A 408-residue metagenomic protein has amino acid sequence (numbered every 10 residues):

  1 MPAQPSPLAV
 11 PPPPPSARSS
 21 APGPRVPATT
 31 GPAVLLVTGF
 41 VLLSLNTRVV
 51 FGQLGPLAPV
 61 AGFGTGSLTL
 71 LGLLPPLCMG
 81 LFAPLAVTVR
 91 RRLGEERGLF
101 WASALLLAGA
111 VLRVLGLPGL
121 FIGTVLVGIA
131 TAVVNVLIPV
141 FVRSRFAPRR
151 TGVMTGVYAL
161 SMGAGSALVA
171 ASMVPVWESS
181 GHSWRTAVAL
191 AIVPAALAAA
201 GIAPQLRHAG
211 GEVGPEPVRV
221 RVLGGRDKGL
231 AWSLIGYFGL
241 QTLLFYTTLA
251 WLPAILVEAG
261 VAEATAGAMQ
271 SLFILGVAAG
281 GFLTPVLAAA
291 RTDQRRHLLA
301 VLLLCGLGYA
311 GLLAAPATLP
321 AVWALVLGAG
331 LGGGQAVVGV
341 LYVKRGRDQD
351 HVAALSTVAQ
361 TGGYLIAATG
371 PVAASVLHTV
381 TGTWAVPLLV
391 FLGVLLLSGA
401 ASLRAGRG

Functional and structural regions predicted by a protein language model:
F51, G229-S271, A278-G281: Extracytoplasmic gate region of multi-pass secondary transporters
L81-L117: Conserved MFS/SLC helix-loop-helix module at the cytosolic interface between two early adjacent transmembrane helices
F82-G94, G280-D293: Helix-to-loop junctions at the C-terminal end of transmembrane segments in multipass secondary transporters
L117, R149, V157-R207: Helix-loop-helix hairpin linking two adjacent transmembrane segments in secondary transporters
L120-V133, P320-G333: Hydrophobic core of transmembrane alpha-helices in multi-pass small-molecule transporters, especially MFS/SLC-type
V125-L160: Cytoplasmic helix-loop-helix junction between adjacent transmembrane helices in 12-TM secondary transporters
V133-F146, G333-R347: Intracellular juxtamembrane helix-capping segments at the cytosolic ends of symmetry-related transmembrane helices
Q349-W384, F391: A late C-terminal transmembrane helix in Major Facilitator Superfamily
